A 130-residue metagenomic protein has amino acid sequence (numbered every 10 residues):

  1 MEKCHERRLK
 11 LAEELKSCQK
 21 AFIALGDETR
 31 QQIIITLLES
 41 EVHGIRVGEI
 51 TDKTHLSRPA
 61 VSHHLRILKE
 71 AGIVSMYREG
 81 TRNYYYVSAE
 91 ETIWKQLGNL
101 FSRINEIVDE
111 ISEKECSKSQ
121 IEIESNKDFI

Functional and structural regions predicted by a protein language model:
M1-C18, L38-E39, S88-I130: Amphipathic alpha-helical dimerization/coiled-coil segments that flank or bridge DNA-binding/regulatory modules
K16-S57, T81-T92: N-terminal helix-turn-helix DNA-binding core of bacterial DNA-binding proteins
I35, H63-H64: Base-recognition residues in the alpha-helical recognition helix of bacterial helix-turn-helix
D52, H63, K69-E70: Alpha-helical residues within the helix-turn-helix
T54, L65, F101-I104: Short amphipathic alpha-helical/adjacent loop interface patches that line ligand and macromolecule-binding sites
S57, V61, M76: Small cofactor-carrier domains centered on a conserved lysine used for covalent cofactor attachment
K69-G80, Y86-S88: Beta-hairpin "wing" of winged helix-turn-helix
